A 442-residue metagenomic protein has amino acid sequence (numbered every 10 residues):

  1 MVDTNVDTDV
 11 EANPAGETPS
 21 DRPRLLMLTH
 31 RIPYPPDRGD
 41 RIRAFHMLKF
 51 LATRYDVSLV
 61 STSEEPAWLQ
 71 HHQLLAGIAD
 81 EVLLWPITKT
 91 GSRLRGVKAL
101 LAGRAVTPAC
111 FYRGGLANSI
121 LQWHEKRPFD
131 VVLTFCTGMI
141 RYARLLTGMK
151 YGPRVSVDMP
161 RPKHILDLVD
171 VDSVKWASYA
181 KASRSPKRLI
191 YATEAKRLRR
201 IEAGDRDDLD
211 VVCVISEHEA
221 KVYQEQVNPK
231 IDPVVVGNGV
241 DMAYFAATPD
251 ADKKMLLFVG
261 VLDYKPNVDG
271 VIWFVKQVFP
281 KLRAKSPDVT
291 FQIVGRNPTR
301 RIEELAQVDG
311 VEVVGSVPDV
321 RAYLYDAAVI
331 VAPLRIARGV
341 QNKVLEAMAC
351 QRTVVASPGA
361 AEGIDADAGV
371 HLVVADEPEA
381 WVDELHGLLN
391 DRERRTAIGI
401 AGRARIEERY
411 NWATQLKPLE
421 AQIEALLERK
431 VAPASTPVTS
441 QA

Functional and structural regions predicted by a protein language model:
V2-L84: N-terminal subdomain of nucleotide-sugar transferases
H30, K89-C110, D158, P162 (+2 more regions): Acceptor-binding helix/loop patch of EC 2.4 sugar-transfer enzymes, predominantly nucleotide-sugar-dependent
L84, K163-I165, S173, Y191-A195 (+2 more regions): Donor nucleotide-sugar binding/catalytic pocket of nucleotide-sugar-dependent glycosyltransferases
A203, D207, E225, V234-D326: Conserved catalytic-core segment of nucleotide-activated headgroup transferases in glycan assembly
D210, G310, Y325-G339, C350-T353: Acidic donor-binding loop of glycosyltransferase active sites
K343-E346, C350-S357, V373: Short hydrophobic beta-strand element within catalytic cores of glycosyltransferases and related nucleotide-activated
L372-E379, G387-E393: Conserved acidic donor-binding segment of nucleotide-sugar-dependent glycosyltransferases
G387, R394-R409, Q415-P418: A short, well-ordered alpha-helix in the C-terminal region of glycosyltransferases
